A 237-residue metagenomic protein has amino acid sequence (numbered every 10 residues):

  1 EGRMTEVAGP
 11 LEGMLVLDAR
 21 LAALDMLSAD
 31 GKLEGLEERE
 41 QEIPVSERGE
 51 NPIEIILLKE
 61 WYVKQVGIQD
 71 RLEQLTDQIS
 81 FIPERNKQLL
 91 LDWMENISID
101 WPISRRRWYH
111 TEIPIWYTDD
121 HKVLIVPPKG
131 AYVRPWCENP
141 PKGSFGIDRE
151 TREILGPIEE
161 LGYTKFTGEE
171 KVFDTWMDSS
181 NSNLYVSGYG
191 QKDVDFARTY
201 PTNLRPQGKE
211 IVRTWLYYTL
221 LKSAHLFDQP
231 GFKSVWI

Functional and structural regions predicted by a protein language model:
G2-M4, V123: Hydrophobic residues embedded in beta-strands of well-ordered beta-sheets
E6-R20: A glycine-biased structural micro-motif
A29, E34-I237: Structured secondary-structure scaffolds
